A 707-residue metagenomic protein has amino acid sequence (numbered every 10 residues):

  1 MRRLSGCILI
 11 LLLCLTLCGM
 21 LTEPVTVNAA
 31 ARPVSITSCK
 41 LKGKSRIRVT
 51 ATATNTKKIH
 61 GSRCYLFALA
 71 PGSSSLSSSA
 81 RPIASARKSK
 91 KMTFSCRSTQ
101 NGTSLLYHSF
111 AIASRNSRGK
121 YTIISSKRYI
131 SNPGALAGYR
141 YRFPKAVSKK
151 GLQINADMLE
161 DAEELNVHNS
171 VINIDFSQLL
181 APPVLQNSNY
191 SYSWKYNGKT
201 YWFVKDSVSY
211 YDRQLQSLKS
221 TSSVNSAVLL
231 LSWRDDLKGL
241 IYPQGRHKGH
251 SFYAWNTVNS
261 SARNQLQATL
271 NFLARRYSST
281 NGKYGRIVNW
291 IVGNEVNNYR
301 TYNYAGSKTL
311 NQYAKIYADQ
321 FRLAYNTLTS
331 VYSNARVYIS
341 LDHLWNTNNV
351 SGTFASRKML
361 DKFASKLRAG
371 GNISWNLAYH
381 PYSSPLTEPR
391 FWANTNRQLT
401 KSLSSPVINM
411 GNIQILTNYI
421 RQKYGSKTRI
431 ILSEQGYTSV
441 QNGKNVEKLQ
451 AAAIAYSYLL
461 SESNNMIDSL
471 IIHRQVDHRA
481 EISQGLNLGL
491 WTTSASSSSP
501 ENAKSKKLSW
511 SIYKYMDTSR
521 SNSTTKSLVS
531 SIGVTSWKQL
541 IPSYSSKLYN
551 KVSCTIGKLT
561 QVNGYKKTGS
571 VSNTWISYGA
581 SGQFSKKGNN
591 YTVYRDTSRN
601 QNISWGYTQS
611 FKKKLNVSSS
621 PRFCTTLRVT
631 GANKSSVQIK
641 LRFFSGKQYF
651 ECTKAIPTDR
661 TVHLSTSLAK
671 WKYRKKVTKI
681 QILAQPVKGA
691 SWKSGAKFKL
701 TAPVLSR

Functional and structural regions predicted by a protein language model:
L17-A31: Sec-dependent signal peptide cleavage junction
G43-K57, L152, R213-Q216, S223 (+8 more regions): Extra-cytoplasmic beta-strand recognition segments
A68-S77, T592-K676, A684-V687, W692-K699 (+1 more regions): Extracellular ligand-binding interfaces
I124-Q178, V184, G557: Boundary/entry segment of secreted carbohydrate-active catalytic domains
Y139-K150, I154-A156, W290, S527-G582: Extracellular carbohydrate-recognition regions
K145, L266-N271, R275-R276, N281 (+2 more regions): Noncatalytic carbohydrate-binding groove/subsite architecture in carbohydrate-active enzymes
H168-T347, S384-P385, D477-G485: Substrate-binding cleft and catalytic face of glycoside hydrolase catalytic domains, especially the flexible beta-alpha
R286, T301-Y302, N442-T560: Aromatic-rich peripheral "rim/lid" segments of glycoside hydrolase catalytic domains that contact and position glycan
